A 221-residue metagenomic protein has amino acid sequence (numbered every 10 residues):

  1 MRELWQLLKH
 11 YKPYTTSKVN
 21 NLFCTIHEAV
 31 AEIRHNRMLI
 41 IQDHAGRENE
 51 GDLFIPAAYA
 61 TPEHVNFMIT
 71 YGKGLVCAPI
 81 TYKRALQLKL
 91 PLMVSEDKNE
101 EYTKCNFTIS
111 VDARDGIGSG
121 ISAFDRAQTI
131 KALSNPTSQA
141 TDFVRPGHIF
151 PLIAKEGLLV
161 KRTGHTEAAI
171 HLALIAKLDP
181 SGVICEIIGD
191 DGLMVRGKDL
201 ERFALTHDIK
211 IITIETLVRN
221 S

Functional and structural regions predicted by a protein language model:
M1-S221: Catalytic domains of riboflavin
